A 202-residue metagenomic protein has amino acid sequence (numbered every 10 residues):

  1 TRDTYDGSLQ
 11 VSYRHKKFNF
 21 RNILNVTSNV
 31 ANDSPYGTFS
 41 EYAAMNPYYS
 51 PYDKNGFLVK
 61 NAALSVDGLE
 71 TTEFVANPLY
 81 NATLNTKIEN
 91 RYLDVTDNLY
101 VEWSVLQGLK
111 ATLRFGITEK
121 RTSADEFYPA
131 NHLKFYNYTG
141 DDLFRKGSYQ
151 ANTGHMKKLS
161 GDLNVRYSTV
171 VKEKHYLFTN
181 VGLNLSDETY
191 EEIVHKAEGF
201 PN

Functional and structural regions predicted by a protein language model:
T4-Y5, D94-V95: Short, solvent-exposed loop/turn segments enriched in Ser/Thr/Gly
Q10-D94, T112-N202: Surface-exposed loop/interface segments of Gram-negative outer-membrane beta-barrel transport/assembly proteins
